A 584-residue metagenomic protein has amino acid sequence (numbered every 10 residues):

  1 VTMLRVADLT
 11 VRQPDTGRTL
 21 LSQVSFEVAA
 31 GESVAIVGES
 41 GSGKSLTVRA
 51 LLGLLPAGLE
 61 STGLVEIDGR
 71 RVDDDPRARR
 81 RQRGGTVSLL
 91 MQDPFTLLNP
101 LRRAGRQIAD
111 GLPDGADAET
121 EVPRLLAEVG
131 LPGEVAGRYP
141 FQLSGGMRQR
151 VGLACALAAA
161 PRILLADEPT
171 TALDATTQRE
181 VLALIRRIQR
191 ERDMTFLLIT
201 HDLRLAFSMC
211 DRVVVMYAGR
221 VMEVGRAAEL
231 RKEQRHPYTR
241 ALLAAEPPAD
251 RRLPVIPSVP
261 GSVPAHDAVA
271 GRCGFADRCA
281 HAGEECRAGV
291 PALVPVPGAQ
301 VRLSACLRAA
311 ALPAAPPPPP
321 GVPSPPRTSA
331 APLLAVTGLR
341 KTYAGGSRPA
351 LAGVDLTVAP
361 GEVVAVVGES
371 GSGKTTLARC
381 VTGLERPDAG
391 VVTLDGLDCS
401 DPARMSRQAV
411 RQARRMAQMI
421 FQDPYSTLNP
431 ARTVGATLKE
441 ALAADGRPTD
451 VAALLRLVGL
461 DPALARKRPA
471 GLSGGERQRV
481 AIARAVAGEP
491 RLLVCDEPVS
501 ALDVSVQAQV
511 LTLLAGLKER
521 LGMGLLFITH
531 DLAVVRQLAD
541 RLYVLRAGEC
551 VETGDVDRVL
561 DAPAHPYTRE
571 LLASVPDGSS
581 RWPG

Functional and structural regions predicted by a protein language model:
V37-E39, V367-E369: The feature captures the beta-strand-to-loop junction immediately N-terminal to the Walker
L52, T382: Helix-to-loop junction immediately C-terminal to a conserved catalytic motif
E60-R71, G390-D401: Conserved ABC transporter NBD signature motif
E119-E134, P448-A463, L572: Conserved ABC ATPase "signature" region
A160, E489: Conserved catalytic motifs of ABC-family nucleotide-binding domains
P169, L173-V255, V506-S580: P-loop NTP-binding/switch modules centered on Walker-like glycine-rich loops
R226-P332, D555-G584: Charged, flexible cofactor/metal-binding loops and thiol motifs
